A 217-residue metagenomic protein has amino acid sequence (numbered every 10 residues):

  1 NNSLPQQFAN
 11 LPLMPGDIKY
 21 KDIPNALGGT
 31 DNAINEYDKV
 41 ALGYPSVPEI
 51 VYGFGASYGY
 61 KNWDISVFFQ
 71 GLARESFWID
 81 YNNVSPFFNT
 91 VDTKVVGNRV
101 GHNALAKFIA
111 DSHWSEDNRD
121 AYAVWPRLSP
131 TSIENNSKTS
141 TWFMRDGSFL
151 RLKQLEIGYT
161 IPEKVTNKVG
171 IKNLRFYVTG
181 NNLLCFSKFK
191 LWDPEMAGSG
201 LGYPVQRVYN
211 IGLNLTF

Functional and structural regions predicted by a protein language model:
N1, K107-H113, L183-F217: C-terminal beta-signal and terminal closure region of outer-membrane beta-barrel proteins
N2, Q6, R74-G170, L174: Extracytoplasmic gating/loop element in the C-terminal half of outer-membrane beta-barrel translocons and assembly
A33-L42, V47, N135-W142, D193-A197: Extracytoplasmic loops and strand-loop junctions of Gram-negative outer membrane beta-barrel proteins
I50, K61-W63, S148, G170-L174 (+1 more regions): Outer-envelope beta-barrel architecture signal
I50-A56, L152-L155, R207-L213: Hydrophobic, lipid-facing positions within transmembrane beta-strands of outer-membrane proteins
G59, Q70-L72, T179-L183, T216: Outer-membrane beta-barrel pore domains and translocons
N62-I65, K164-V165: Repeated loop/turn-to-beta-strand initiation elements of outer-membrane beta-barrel proteins
V67, F176-V178, L213: Membrane-embedded beta-strand positions of outer-membrane beta-barrel proteins
